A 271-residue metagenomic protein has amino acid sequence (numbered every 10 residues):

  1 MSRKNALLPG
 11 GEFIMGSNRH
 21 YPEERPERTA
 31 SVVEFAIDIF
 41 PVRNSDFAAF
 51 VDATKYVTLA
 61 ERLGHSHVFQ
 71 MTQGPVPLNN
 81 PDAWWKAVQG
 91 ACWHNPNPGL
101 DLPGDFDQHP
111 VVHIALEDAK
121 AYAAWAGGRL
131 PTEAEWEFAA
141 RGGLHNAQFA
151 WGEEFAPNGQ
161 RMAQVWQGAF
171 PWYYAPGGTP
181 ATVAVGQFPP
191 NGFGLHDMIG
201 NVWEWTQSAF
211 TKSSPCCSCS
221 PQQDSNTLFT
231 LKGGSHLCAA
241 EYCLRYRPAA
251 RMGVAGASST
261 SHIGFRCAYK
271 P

Functional and structural regions predicted by a protein language model:
M1-L7: GGW-centered surface loops in extracellular recognition modules
L7-L8, I14, R19, V57 (+3 more regions): Functional-site microenvironments in short loops/helix caps that host divalent-cation chemistry
P22-R25: C-terminal, low-complexity/hydrophilic appendages and adjacent surface loops of extracellular/periplasmic anionic
T29-F35: A short N-terminal beta-strand-loop micro-motif at the entrance of redox/enzyme domains
A30, A49, G104-D105: Zinc-dependent metalloendopeptidases
F35, F50-L59, A126-G127: Short capping motifs at secondary-structure boundaries
R43: Acidic, metal-coordinating catalytic segment for phosphate/diphosphate chemistry, firing primarily on the Nudix
S261-P271: Short, structured beta-strand segments at or near domain termini in extracellular proteins/domains
